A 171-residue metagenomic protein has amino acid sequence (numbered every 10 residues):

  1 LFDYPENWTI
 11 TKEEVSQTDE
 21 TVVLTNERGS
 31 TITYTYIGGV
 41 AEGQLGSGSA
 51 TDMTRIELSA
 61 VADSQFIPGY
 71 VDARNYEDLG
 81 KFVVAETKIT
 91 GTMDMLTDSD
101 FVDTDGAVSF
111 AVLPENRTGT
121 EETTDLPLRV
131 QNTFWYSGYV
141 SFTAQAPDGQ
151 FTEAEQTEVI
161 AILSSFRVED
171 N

Functional and structural regions predicted by a protein language model:
L1-F82, K88-T90, D94: Secretory pathway targeting signatures of secreted, lumenal, and periplasmic proteins
D78-N171: Short, well-structured beta-strand
